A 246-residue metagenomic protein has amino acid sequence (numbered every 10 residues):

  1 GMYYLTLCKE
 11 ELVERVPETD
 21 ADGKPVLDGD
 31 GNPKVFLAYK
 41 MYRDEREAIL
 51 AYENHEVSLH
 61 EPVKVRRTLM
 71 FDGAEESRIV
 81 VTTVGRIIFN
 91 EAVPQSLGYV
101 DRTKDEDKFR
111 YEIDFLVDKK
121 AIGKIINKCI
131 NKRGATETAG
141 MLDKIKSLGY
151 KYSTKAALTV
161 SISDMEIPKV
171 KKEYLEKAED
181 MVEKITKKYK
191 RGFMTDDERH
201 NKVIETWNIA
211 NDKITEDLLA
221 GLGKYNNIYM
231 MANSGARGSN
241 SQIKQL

Functional and structural regions predicted by a protein language model:
G1-D196, Q242-Q245: Feature marking long nucleic-acid-engaging regions of large polymerase/nuclease enzymes
D197-K244: Gly/Pro-rich turn-and-neighbor structural signature
